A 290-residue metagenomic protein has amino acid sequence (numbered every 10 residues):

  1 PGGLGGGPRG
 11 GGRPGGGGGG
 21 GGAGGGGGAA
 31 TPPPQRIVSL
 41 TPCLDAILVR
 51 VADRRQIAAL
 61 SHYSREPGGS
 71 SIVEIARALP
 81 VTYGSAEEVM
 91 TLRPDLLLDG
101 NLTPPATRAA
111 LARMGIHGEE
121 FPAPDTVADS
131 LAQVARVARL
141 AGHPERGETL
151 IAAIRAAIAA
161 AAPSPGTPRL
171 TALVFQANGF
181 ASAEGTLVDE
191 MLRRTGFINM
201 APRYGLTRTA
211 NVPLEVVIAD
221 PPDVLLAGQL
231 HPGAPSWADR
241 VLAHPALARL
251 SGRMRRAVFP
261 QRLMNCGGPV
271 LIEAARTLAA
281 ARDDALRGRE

Functional and structural regions predicted by a protein language model:
P1-P32: Compositionally biased, low-complexity flexible segments
R36, L96, A106-F180, A201-P202 (+2 more regions): Extracytoplasmic substrate-binding proteins
R36-T107, F197-M200, D220, Q229 (+1 more regions): A short, structured surface patch at a secondary-structure boundary
C43-I47, Y63-E66, L97, T103-P105 (+5 more regions): Solvent-exposed loop/turn segments at secondary-structure junctions within structured extracellular/periplasmic domains
D53, M114-I116, T195, S251-G252: Short, structured coil segments at secondary-structure junctions
I75-E87, P124, G205-L214: Short helix-initiation/N-cap motifs at beta->coil->alpha
T103-R113, V224-L242: A ligand-binding cleft/hinge motif common to bilobed small-molecule-binding domains
L187-T209, Q229, R255-V258: His/Asp/Glu-enriched short active-site or ligand-binding loop at hydrolase and phosphoryl-transfer sites
